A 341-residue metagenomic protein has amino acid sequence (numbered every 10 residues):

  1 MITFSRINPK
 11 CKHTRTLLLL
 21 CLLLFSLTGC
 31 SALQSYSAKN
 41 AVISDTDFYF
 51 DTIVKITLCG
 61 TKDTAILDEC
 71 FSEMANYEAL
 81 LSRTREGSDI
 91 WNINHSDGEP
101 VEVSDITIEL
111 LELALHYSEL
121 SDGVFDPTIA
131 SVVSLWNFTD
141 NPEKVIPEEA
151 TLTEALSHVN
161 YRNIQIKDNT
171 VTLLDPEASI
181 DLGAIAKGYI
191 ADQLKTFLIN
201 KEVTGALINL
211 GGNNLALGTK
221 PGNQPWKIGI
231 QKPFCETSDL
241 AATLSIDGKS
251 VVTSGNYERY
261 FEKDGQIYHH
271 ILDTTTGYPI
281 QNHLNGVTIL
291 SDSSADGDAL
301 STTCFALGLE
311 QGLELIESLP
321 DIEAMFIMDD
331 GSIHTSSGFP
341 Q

Functional and structural regions predicted by a protein language model:
I2-L20, L24-Q341: Mature catalytic core of soluble alpha/beta enzymes
